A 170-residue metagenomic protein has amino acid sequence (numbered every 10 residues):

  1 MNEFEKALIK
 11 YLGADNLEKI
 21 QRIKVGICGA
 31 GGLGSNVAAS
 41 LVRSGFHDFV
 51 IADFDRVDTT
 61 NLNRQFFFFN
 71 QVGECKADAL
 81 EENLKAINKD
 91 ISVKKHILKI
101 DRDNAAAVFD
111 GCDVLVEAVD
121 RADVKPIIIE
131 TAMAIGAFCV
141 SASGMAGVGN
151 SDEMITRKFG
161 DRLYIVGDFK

Functional and structural regions predicted by a protein language model:
M1-V25: N-terminal charged helix/coil linker that caps or initiates catalytic domains
I27-A30, I51: Hydrophobic Val/Ile/Leu positions in short beta-strands of Rossmann-like dinucleotide-binding domains
L33: Hydrophobic/small residue at the entry helix of a nucleotide-binding pocket
V37-A38, L80: Hydrophobic residues within alpha-helices that form the first helical element adjacent to the glycine-rich loop
R43-D48: Conserved S-adenosyl-L-methionine
I51-I87: Glycine-rich phosphate-binding loop and adjoining beta1-alpha1-beta2 segment of Rossmann-like nucleotide-binding folds
C75-C112, V119-A122: A structured beta-alpha segment of the ubiquitous adenosine-cofactor-binding alpha/beta core
D113-K170: E1/E1-like adenylate-forming module used to activate ubiquitin-like modifiers and sulfur-carrier proteins
